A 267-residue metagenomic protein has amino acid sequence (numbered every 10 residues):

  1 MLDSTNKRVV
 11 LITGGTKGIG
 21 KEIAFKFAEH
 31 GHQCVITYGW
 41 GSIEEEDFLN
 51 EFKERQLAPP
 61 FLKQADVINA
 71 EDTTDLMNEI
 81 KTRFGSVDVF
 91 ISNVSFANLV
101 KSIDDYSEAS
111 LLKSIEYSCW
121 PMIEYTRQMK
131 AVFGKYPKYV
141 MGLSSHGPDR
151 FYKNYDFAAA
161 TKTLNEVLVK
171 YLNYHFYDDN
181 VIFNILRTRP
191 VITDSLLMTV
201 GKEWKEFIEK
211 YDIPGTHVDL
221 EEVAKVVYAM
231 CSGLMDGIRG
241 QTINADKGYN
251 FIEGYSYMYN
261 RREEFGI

Functional and structural regions predicted by a protein language model:
T16-G18: Conserved glycine-rich cofactor-binding loop
F27, S86, F176-T193, M235-A245: Conserved Rossmann-fold SDR core element
H30-D47: Conserved glycine-rich Rossmann-like NAD(P)H-binding loop of the short-chain dehydrogenase/reductase
T74, S95-S114, N154-F157, L197 (+2 more regions): Conserved mid-core segment of classical short-chain dehydrogenase/reductases
S95-F96, S114, Y139-D178, R189-V191: Catalytic loop of short-chain dehydrogenase/reductase
I185, K202-G248: C-terminal helical subdomain
R239-I267: Short C-terminal tail/terminal secondary-structure segment of NAD(P)H-dependent dehydrogenase/reductase domains
